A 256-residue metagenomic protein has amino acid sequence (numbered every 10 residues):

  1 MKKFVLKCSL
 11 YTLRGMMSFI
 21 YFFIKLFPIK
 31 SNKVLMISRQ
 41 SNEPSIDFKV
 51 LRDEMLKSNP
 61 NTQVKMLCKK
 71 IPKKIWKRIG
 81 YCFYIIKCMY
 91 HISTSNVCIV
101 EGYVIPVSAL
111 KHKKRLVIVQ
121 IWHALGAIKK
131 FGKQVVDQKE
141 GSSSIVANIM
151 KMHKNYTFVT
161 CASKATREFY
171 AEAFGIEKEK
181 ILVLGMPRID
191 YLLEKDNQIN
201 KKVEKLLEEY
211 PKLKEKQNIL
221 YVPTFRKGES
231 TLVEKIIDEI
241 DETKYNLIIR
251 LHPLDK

Functional and structural regions predicted by a protein language model:
M1-M16, L67-W76, L193, N197-E209 (+2 more regions): Charged/polar interaction segments and conserved charged motifs
M1-S41, I79-G80: Membrane-proximal basic amphipathic "stem/tether" segments
F4-L13, I121-A127, A162-S163, E239-E242: Short, mixed-charge, low-aromatic patches
F19-K30, M150-K151, L207-L213, E239: Short boundary motifs at domain starts and secondary-structure transition points
K30-K33, P60-T62, T243-Y245: Generic structural motif recognizing short loop/turn segments at the entrances and edges of beta-strands
S31-N32, L116, K216-I219: Nucleotide donor/acceptor-binding cores
L35-D196: Active-site and donor-binding regions of nucleotide-sugar-utilizing enzymes
S45-E54, A173, P187-K256: Conserved catalytic-core segment of nucleotide-activated headgroup transferases in glycan assembly
